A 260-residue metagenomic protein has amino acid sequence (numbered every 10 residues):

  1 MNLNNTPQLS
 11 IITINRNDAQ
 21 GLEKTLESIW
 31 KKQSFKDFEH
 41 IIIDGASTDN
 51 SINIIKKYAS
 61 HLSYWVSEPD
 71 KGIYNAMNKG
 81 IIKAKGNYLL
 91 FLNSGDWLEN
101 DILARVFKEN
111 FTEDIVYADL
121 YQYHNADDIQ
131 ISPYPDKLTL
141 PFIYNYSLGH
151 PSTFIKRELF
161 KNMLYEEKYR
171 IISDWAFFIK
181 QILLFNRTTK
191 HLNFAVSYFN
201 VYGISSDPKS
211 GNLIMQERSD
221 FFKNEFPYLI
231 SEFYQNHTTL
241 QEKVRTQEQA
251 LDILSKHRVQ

Functional and structural regions predicted by a protein language model:
M1-K31: N-proximal low-complexity "stem/linker" segments adjacent to membrane-targeting elements
P7-S10, E39, A176: Cell-envelope/extracellular polymer assembly enzymes that use nucleotide-activated donors
T13, D37-A46, V66-S67: Short beta-strand/loop segment that forms part of the nucleotide-sugar
S28, D44-N53, N93-G95: A conserved acidic beta->alpha catalytic loop
S51, S67-A84: Glycine-rich, basic loop-to-helix element that forms the pyrophosphate-binding segment of sugar-nucleotide handling
L89: Short aromatic/hydrophobic "clamp" motif used to bind/position activated sugar donors
W97, D101-Q130: Conserved donor NDP-sugar-binding/catalytic core segment of glycosyltransferases
P133-F221: Conserved nucleotide-sugar donor-binding catalytic segment
